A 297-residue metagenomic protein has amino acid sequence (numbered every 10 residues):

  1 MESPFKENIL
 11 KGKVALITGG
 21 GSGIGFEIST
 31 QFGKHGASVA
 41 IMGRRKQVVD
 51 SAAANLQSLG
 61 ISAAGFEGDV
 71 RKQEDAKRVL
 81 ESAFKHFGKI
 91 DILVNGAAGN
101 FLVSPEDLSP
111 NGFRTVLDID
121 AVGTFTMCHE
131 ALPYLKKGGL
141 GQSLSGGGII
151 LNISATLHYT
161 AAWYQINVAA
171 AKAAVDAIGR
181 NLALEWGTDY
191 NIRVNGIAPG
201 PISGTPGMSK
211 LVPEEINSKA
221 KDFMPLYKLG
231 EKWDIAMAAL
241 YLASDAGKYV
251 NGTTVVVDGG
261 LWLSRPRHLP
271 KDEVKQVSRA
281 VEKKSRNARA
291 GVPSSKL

Functional and structural regions predicted by a protein language model:
E2-K6, T160, L240, N251-L297: Short C-terminal tail/terminal secondary-structure segment of NAD(P)H-dependent dehydrogenase/reductase domains
V14, G21-G23: Conserved glycine-rich cofactor-binding loop
F87, K228-V257, W262-L263: C-terminal substrate-recognition "lid" of short-chain dehydrogenase/reductases
S104-P105, S109-R114, M208, A220: Substrate-binding pocket helix/loop in short-chain dehydrogenase/reductase
C128-H129, R180: A short, exposed helix-loop element centered on a Lys and neighboring polar residues
K136, L140-A174, G179-T188, P201-S203 (+1 more regions): Catalytic loop of short-chain dehydrogenase/reductase
T188-R193, V250-G252: Short, small/polar-rich loop/turn modules that mediate ligand/substrate recognition or access, typified
